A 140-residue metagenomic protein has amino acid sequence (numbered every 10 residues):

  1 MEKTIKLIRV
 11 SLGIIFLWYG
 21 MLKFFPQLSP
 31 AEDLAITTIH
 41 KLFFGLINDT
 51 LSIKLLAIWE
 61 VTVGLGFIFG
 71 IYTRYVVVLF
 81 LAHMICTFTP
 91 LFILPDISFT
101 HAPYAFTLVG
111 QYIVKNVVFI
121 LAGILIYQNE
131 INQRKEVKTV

Functional and structural regions predicted by a protein language model:
M1-V140: Membrane-interface extramembranous regions
